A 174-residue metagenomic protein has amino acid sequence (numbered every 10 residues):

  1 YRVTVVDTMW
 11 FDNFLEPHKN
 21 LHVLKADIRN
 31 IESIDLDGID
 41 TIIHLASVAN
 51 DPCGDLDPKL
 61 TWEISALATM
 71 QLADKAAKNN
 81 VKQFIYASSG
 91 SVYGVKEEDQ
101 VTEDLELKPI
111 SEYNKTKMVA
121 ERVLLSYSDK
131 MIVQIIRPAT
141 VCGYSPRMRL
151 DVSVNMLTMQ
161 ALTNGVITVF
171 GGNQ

Functional and structural regions predicted by a protein language model:
Y1-T41: N-terminal Rossmann/SDR dinucleotide-binding element
V6, I42-A46, F84-G90, I136-P138: SDR active-site strand-loop-helix element
L15-P17, P52-L60, V95-D99, P146-R147: Conserved catalytic-core motifs of eukaryotic protein kinase domains, centered on the activation segment
I28-I64, K75: NAD(P)H-binding glycine-rich loop region in Rossmannoid oxidoreductase-like domains and their noncatalytic homologs
R29, V92-Y93, V141-G143: Conserved sequence/active-site signature of Rossmann-fold short-chain dehydrogenase/reductase
T41, L56, L60-Q71, L107 (+2 more regions): Glycine-rich NAD(P)-binding loop of the Rossmann-fold in SDR/ketoreductase-type enzymes
M70-E112: Conserved Rossmann-fold NAD(P)-dependent oxidoreductase catalytic core, especially the SDR/UDP-sugar
R122-Q174: NAD(P)-dependent short-chain dehydrogenase/reductase
